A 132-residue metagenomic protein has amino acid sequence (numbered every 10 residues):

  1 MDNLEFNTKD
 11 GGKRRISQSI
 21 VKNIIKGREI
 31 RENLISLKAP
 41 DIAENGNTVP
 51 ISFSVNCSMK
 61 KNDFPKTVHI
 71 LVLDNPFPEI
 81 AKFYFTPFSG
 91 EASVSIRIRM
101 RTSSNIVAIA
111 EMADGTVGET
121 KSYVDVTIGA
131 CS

Functional and structural regions predicted by a protein language model:
D2-E44, A81-Y84: Transition segment at domain starts
K38, P50-M59: Short edge beta-strand/loop segments characteristic of extracellular beta-sandwich folds
T67-L71: Beta-strand signatures of extracellular beta-sandwich domains
P76-R99: An anionic, turn-rich surface loop/hairpin at beta-sheet edges that serves as a generic interaction/coordination patch
R101-N105: Extracellular Ig-like/FN3 beta-sandwich strand-entry sites
V117-K121: Extracellular and select intracellular beta-sandwich modules with Ser/Thr-enriched, small-residue motifs on
Y123-G129: Short beta-strand edge segments in extracellular beta-sheet folds
